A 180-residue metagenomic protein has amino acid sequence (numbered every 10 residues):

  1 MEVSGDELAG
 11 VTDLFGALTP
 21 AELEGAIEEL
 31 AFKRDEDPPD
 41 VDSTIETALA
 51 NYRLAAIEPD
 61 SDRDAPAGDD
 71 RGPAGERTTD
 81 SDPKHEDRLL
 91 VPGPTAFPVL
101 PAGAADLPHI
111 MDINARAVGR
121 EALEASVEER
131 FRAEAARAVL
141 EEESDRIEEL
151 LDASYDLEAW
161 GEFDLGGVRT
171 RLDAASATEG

Functional and structural regions predicted by a protein language model:
M1-L18, S43, T47, V127-A136: Positively charged, polyanion-binding regions of nucleic-acid-associated proteins
V3, L18-A21, A31-A122: Charged low-complexity interaction tracts in eukaryotic proteins
G10, L14, F32, D156-A159: Generic amphipathic alpha-helical segments used as scaffolds and interaction surfaces in large, multi-domain proteins
E24: The alpha-helix within a helix-turn-helix
A125-G180: Glycine-rich, aromatic-bearing surface loops/beta-hairpins
